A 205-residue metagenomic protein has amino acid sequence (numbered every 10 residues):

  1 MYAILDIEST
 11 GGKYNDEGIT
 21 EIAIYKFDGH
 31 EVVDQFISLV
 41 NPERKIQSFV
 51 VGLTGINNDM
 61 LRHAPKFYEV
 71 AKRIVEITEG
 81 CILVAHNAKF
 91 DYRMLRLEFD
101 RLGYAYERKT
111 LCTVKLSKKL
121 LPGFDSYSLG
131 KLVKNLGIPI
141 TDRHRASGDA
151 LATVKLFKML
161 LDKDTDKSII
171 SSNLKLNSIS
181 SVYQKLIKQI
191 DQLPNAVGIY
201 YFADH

Functional and structural regions predicted by a protein language model:
M1-R108, P122-H144: Conserved non-catalytic scaffold segment of RNase H-like nuclease domains
N57, Y68, C112-K175: Extended, hydrophobic interaction surfaces within ordered domains
Y104, L111, N195: Structured loop/turn residues at beta-strand edges in well-structured enzyme cores
L151-H205: GIY-YIG nuclease catalytic motif and its immediate N-terminal context
